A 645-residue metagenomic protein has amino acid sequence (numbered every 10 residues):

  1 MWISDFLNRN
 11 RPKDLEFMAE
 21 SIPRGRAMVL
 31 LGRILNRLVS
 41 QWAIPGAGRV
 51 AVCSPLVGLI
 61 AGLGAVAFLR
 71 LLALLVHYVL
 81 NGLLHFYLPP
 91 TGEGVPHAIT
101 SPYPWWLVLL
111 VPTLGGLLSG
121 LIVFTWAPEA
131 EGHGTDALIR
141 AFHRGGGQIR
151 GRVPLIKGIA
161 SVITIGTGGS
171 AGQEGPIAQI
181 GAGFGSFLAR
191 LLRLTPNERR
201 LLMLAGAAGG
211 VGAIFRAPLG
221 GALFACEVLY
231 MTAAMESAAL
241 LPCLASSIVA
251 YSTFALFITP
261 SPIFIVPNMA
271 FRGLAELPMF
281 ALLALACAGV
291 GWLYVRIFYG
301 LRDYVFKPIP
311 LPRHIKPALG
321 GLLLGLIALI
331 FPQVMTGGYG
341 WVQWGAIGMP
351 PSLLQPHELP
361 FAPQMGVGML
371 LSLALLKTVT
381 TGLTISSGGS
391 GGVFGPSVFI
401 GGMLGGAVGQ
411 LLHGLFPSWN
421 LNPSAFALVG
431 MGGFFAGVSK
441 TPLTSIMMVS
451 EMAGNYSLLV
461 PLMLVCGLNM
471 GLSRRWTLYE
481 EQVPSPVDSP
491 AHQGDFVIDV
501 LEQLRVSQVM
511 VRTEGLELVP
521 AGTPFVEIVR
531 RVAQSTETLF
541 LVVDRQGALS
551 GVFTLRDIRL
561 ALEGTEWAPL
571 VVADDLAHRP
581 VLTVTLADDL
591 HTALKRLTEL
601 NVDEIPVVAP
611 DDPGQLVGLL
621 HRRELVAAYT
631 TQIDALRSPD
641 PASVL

Functional and structural regions predicted by a protein language model:
M1-Q503, S507-G515, P520-I528, E537-L539 (+2 more regions): Alpha-helical transmembrane segments and immediately membrane-proximal extracytoplasmic
Q482-G515, V529-A533, L549, T554-I605 (+2 more regions): Tandem CBS (Bateman) regulatory domains
